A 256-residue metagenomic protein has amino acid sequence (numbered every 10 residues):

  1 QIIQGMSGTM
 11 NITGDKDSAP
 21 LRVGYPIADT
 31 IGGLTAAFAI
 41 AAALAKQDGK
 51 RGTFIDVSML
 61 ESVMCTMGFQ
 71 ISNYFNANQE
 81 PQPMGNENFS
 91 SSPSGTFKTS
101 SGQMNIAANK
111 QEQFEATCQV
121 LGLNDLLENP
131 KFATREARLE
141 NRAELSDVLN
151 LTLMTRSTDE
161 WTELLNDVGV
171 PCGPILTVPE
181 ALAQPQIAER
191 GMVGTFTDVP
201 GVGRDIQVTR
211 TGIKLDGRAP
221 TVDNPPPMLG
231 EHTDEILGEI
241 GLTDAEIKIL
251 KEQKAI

Functional and structural regions predicted by a protein language model:
Q1-M104, A108-N109: Active-site-adjacent "lid/gating" segments in soluble enzymes
A37-A41, S72, F114-C118, N150 (+2 more regions): Predominant activation on well-ordered alpha-helical scaffold segments within soluble catalytic domains
G52-L60, L164, K248-E252: Beta-strand segments within the central parallel beta-sheet cores of soluble alpha/beta enzyme folds
S92-V168, C172: Aromatic-enriched alpha-helical interface/lid elements that frame and gate functional surfaces
E128-R138, L176-A183, E246-I256: Short linear loop/turn motifs
A133, G201-I249: Flexible, small-/acidic-enriched active-site or ligand-binding loops
D167-D223: A glycine-rich dinucleotide-binding beta-alpha-beta segment and adjacent secondary-structure elements that constitute
